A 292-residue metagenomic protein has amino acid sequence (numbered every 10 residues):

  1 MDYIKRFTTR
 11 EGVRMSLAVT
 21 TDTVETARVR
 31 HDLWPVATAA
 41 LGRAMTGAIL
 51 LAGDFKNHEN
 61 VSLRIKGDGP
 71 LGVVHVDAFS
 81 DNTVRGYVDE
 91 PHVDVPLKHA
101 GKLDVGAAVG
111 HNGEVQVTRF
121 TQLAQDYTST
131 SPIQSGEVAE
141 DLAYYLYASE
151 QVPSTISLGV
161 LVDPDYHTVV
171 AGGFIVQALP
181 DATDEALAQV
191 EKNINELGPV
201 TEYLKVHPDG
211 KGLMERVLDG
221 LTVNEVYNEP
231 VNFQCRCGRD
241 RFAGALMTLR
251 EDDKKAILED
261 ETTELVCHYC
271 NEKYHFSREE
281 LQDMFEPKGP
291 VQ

Functional and structural regions predicted by a protein language model:
M1-Y227: Interaction interfaces in information-processing and related assembly proteins
N195-Q292: Cys/His-clustered metal-coordination modules, chiefly Zn-binding fingers
